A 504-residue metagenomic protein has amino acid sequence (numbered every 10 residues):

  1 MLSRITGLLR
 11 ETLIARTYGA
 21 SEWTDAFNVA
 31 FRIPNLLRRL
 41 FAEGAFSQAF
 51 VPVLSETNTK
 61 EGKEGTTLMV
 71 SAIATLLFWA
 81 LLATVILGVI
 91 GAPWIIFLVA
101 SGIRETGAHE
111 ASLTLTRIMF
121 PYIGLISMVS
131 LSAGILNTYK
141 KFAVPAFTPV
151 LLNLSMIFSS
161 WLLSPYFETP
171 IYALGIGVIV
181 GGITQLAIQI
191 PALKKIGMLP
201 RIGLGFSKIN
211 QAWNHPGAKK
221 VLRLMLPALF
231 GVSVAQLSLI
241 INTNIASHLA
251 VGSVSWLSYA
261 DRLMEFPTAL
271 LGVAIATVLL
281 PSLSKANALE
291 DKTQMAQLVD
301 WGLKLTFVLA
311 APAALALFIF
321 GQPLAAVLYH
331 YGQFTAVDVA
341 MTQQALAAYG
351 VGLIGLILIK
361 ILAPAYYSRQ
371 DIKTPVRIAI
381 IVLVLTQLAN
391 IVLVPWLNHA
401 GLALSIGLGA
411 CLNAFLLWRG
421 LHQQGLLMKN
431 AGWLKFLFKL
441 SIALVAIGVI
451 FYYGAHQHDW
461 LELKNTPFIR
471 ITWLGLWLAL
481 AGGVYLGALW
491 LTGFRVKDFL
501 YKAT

Functional and structural regions predicted by a protein language model:
M1-T504: Membrane-embedded alpha-helical bundles of multi-pass transporters/translocases, especially carrier/permease families
